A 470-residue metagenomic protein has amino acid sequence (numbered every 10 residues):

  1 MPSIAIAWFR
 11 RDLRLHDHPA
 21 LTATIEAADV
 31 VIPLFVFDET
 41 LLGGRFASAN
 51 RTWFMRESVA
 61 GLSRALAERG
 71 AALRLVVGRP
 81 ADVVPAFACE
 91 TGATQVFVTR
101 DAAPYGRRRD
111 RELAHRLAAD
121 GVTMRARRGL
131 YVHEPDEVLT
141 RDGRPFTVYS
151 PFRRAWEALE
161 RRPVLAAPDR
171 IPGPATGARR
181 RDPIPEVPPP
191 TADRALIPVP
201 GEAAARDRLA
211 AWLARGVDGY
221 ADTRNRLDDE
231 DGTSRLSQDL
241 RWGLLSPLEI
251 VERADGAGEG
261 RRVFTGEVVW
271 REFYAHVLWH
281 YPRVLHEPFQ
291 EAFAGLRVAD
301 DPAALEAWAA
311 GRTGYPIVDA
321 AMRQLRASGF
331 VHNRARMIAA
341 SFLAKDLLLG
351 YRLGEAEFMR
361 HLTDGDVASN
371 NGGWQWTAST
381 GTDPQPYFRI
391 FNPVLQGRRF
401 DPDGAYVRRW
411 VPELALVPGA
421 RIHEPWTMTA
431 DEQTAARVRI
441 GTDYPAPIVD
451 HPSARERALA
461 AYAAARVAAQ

Functional and structural regions predicted by a protein language model:
M1-V164, G260, A460-A465, A469: Trp/Phe/Arg-rich N-terminal binding region typifying the photolyase-homology
A20, S58, L62, A205-W212 (+6 more regions): Alpha-helical packing segments of well-folded alpha/beta enzyme cores
V122, G143-F293, F400-D401, A405-Q470: Glycine/tryptophan-enriched, flexible segments
D231-G419: Active-site-proximal binding-pocket segments
